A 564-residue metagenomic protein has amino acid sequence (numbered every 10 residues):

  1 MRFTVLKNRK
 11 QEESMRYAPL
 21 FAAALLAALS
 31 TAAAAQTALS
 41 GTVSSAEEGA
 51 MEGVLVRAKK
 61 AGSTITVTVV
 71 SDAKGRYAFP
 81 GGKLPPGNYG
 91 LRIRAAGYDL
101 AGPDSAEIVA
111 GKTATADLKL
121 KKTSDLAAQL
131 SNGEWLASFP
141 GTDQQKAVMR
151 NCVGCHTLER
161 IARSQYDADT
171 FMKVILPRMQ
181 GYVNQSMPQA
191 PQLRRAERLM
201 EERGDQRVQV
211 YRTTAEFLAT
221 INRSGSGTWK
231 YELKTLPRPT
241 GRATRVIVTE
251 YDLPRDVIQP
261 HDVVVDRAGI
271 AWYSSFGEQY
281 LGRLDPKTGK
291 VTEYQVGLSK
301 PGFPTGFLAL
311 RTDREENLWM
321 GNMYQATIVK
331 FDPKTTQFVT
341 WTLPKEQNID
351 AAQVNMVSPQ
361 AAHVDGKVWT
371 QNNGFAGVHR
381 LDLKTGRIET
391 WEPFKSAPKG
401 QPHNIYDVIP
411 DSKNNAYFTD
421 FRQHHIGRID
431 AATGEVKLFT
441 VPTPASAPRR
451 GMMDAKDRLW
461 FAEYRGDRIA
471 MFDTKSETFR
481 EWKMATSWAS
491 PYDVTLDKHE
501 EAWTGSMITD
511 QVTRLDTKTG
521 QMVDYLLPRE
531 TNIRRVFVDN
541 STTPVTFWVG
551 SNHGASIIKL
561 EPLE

Functional and structural regions predicted by a protein language model:
T42-M51: Structural motif
M51-E52, A78-N88, A96: Short Pro-Gly-centered beta-turn/loop motif in secreted/extracellular proteins
A61-A78: Short, acidic Ser/Thr/Gly-rich low-complexity loop/linker segments typical of extracellular and cell-surface proteins
G62-T64, P86-S105: A short, solvent-exposed loop/turn motif at the edges and junctions of modular extracellular/periplasmic domains
V148-E159, L218: The canonical Cys-X-X-Cys-His
D256-A268, K300-E315, E346-D365, A397-K413 (+4 more regions): Beta-rich, blade/repeat-based domains predominating in secreted/periplasmic proteins but also intracellular
W272-G277, L318-Y324, V368-G374, A416-R422 (+3 more regions): Conserved beta-strand positions in repeat-built beta-propeller and related beta-rich domains
L527-E564: Blade-level signature of beta-propeller repeat domains, shared across WD40, Kelch, NHL, RCC1 and BNR/Asp-box propellers
